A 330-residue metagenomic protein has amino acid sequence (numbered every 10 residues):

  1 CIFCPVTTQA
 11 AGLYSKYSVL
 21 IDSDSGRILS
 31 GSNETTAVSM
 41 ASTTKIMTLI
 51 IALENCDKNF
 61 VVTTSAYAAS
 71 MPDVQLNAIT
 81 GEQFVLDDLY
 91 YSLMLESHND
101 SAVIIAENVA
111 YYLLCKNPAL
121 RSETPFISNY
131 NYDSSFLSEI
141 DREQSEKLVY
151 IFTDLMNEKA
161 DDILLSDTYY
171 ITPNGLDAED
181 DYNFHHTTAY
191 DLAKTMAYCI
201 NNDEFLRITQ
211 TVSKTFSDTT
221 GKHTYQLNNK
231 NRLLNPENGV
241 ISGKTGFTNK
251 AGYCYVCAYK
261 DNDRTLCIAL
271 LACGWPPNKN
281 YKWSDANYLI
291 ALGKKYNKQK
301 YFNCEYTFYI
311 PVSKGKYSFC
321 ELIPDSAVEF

Functional and structural regions predicted by a protein language model:
C1-Q9: C-terminal segment of classical bacterial N-terminal signal peptides
T8-D191, M196-I200: Active-site-adjacent loops and short helices of periplasmic peptidoglycan-processing enzymes
N183-F330: Domain-terminus/edge residues, biased toward the C-terminal soluble/receptor-binding domains of extracytoplasmic
